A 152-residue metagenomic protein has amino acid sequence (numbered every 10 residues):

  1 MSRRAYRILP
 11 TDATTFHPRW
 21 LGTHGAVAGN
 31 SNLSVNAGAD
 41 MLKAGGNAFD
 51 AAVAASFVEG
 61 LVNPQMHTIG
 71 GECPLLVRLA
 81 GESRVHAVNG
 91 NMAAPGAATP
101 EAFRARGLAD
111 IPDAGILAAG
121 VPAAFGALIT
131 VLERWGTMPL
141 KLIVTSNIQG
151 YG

Functional and structural regions predicted by a protein language model:
M1-N36, D40, A48-G152: Noncatalytic scaffold domains of N-terminal-nucleophile
